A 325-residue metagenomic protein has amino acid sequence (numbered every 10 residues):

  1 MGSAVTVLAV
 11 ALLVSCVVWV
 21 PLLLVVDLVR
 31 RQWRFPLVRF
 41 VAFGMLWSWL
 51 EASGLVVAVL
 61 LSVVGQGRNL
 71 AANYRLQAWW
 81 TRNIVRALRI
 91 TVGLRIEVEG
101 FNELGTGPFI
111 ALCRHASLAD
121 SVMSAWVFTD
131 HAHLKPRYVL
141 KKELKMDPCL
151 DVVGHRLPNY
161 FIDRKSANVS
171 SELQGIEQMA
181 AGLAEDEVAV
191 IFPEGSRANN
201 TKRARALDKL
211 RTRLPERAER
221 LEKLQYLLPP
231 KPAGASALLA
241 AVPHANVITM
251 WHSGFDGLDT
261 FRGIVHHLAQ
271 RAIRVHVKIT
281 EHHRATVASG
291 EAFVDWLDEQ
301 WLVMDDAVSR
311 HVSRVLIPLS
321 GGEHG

Functional and structural regions predicted by a protein language model:
M1-F109, M123: Membrane-anchoring hydrophobic helices of lipid-metabolizing enzymes
A58-W80, I90, G105, F109-N168: Catalytic core of membrane glycerolipid acyltransferases/transacylases, capturing the structured, soluble-facing
L94, L134-P136, A245: A structural micro-motif
V98, Y138, V277-I279: Generic preference for hydrophobic
K142-N159, A184-A288: A cross-family acyltransferase "interaction/gating" segment
V169-A181: A Trp-anchored, charged/polar loop motif used as the substrate-binding/catalytic surface of acyl/ester-handling
Q270-V312: A recognition module on extended beta-rich or small alphabeta surfaces enriched in W/G with H and D/E
L319-H324: Long, charge-dense tracts
